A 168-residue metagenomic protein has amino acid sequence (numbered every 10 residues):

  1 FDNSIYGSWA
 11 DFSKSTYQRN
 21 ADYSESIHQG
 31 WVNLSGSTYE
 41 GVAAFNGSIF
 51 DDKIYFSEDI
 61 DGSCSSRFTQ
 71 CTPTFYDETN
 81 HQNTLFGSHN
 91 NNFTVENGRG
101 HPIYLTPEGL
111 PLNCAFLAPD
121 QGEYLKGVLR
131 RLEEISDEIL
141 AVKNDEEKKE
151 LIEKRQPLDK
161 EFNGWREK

Functional and structural regions predicted by a protein language model:
F1-K168: N-terminal leader/targeting and pre-domain segments
